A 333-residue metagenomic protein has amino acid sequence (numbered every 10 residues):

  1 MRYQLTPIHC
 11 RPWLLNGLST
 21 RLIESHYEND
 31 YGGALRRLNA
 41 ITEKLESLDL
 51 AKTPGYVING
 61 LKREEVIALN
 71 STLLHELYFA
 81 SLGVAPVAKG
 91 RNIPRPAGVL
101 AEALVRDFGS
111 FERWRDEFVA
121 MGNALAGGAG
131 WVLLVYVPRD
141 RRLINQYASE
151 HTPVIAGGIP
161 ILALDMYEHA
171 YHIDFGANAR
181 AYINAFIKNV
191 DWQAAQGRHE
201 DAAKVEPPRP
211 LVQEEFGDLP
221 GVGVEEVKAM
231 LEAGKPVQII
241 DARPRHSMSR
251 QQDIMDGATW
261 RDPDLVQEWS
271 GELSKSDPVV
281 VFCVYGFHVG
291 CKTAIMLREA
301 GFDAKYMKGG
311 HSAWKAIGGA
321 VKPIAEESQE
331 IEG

Functional and structural regions predicted by a protein language model:
M1-L211: Feature for soluble, non-membrane regions of globular proteins
D140-R141, E150-P153, R245, G286-H288 (+1 more regions): Short Gly/Pro-enriched loop/turn and capping motifs at secondary-structure junctions
A202-R250, P323-G333: Flexible, polar/low-complexity N-terminal or interdomain linker segments that lie immediately upstream of folded
G234-I239, D256-G257, P278-V279: Short active-site oxyanion
S249-D256, G271: Short loop/helix-cap segments at secondary-structure boundaries that form the rim of catalytic
D256-A258, V321-A325: Short, hinge-like loop/turn segments at secondary-structure boundaries
R261-D262: Short acidic-hydrophobic, aromatic-tinged amphipathic segments that line or gate anion-handling sites
V266-A316: Catalytic cysteine-centered active loop of the rhodanese-like fold, especially the PTP/DSP P-loop
